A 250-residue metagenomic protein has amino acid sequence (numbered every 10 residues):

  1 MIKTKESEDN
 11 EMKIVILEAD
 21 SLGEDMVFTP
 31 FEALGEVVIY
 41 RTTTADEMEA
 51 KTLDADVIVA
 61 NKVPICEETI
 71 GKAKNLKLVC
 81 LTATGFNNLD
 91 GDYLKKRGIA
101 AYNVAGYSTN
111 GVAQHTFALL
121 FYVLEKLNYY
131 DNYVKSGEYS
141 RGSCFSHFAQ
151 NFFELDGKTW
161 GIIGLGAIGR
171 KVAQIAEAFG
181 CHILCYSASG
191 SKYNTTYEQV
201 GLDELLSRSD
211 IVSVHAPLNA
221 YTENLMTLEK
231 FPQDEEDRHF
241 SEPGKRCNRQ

Functional and structural regions predicted by a protein language model:
M1-A55, L184: N-terminal glycine-/charge-rich "phosphate-binding" loop or analogous flexible N-terminal tail
R41, T82-A83, I99-N110, S187 (+1 more regions): Short beta->alpha connector loops at strand-helix junctions that form conserved, small/polar/Pro-enriched
I65-T69, L184, A188-Q250: Rossmann-like adenosine-cofactor binding region
N87-R97, G244-Q250: Rossmann-fold NAD(P)-binding glycine/threonine-rich loop
I99, A105-T159: Phosphate-binding beta-alpha-beta segment of Rossmann-like dinucleotide-binding domains, i.e., the NAD(P)
L165-G166: Glycine-rich Rossmann-fold phosphate-binding loop(s) that bind the pyrophosphate of adenine dinucleotide cofactors
G169-R170: N-terminal Rossmann-fold NAD(P) dinucleotide-binding loop
